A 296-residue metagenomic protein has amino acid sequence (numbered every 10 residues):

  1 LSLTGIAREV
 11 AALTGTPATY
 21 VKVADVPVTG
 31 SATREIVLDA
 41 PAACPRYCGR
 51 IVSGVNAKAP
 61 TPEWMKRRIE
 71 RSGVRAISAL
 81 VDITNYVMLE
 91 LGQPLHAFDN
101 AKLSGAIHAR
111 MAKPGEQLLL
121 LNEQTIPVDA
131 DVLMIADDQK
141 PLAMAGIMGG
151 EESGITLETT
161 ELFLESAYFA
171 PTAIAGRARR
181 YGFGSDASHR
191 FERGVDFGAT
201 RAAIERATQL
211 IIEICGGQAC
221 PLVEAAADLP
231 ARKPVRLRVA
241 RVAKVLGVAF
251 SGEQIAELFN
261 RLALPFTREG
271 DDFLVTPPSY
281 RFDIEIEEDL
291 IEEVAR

Functional and structural regions predicted by a protein language model:
L1-R296: RNA/tRNA-interacting regions in translation and RNA-turnover enzymes
